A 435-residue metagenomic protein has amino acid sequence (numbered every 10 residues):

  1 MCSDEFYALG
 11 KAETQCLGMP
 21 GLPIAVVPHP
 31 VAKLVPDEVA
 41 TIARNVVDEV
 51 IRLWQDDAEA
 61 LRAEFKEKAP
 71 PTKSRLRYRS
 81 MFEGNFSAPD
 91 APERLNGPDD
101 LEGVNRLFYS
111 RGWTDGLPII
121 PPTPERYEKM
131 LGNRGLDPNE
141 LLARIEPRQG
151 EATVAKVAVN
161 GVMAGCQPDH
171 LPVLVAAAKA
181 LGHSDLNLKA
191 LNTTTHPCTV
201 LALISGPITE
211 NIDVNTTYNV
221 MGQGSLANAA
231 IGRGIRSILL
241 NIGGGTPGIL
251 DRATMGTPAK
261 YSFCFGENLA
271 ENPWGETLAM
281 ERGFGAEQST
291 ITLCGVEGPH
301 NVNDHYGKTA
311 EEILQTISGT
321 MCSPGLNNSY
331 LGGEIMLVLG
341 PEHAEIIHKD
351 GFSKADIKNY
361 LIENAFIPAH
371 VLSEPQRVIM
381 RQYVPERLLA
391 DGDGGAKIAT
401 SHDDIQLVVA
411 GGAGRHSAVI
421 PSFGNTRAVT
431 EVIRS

Functional and structural regions predicted by a protein language model:
M1-S3, L9, L188: Thiamine diphosphate
C2-F6, V27-V31, P207, E342: Short, ordered loop/turn segments at secondary-structure junctions
E5-P20: Active-site-proximal loop->helix
L17-A25, N211-I212: Short acidic, glycine/tyrosine-flanked loop/strand segments centered on an H-E-D-like triad
V27-F65: A charged, well-structured terminal subsegment
D57-S80: A short, charged, Gly/Pro-tolerant segment at domain boundaries
R79-S435: Non-transmembrane, aqueous-exposed alpha-helical and coiled segments at domain scale
